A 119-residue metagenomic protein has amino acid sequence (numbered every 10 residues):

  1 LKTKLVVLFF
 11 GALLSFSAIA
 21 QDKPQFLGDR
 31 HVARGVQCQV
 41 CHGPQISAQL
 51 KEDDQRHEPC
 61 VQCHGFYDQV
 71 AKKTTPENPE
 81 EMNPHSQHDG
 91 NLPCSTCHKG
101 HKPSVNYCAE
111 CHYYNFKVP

Functional and structural regions predicted by a protein language model:
L1-L5: Positively charged n-region of N-terminal signal peptides that target proteins for export
V7-S15: Bacterial N-terminal signal peptides
A18-P119: Short sequence/structural segments immediately N-terminal
